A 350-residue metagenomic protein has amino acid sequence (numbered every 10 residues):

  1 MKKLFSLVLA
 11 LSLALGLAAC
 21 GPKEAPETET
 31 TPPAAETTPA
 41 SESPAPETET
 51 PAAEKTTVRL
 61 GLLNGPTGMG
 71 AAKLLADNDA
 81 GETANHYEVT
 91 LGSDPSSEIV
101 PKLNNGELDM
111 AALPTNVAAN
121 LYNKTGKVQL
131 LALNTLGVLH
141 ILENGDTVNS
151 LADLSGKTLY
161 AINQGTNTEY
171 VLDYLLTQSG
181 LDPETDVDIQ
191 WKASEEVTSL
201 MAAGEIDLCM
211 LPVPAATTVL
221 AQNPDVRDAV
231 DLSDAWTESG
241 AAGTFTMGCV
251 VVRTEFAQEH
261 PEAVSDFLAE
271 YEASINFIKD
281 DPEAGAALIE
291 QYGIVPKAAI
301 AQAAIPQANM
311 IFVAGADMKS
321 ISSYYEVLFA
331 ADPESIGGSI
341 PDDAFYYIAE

Functional and structural regions predicted by a protein language model:
M1-L9: Positively charged n-region of N-terminal signal peptides that target proteins for export
G16-A19: C-terminal motif of bacterial Sec signal peptides marking the signal peptidase cleavage site
G21-E24: Bacterial signal peptide processing site
P32-A34, T38, E47-D182, D188-W191 (+2 more regions): Short, glycine-/small- and polar/acidic-enriched structural segments that line small-molecule recognition paths
K73-L75, L139-S150, F245-A263, I311: A bilobed periplasmic-binding-protein/Venus flytrap-type ligand-binding module shared by bacterial periplasmic
T115-V117, E196-L288: Pocket-lining segment of extracytoplasmic ligand-binding domains
A257-A331: Secondary-structure end/capping motifs
S322, E326-E350: Conserved C-terminal helix/tail region of periplasmic/extracytoplasmic solute-binding proteins
